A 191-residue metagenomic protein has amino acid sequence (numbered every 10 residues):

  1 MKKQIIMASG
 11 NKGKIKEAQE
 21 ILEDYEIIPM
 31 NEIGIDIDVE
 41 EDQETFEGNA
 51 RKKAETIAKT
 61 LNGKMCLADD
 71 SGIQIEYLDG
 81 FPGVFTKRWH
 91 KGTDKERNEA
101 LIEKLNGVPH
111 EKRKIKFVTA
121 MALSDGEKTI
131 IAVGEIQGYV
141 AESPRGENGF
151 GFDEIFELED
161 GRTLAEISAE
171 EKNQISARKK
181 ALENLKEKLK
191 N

Functional and structural regions predicted by a protein language model:
K2-I6, G13-N191: Anionic-ligand binding patches
